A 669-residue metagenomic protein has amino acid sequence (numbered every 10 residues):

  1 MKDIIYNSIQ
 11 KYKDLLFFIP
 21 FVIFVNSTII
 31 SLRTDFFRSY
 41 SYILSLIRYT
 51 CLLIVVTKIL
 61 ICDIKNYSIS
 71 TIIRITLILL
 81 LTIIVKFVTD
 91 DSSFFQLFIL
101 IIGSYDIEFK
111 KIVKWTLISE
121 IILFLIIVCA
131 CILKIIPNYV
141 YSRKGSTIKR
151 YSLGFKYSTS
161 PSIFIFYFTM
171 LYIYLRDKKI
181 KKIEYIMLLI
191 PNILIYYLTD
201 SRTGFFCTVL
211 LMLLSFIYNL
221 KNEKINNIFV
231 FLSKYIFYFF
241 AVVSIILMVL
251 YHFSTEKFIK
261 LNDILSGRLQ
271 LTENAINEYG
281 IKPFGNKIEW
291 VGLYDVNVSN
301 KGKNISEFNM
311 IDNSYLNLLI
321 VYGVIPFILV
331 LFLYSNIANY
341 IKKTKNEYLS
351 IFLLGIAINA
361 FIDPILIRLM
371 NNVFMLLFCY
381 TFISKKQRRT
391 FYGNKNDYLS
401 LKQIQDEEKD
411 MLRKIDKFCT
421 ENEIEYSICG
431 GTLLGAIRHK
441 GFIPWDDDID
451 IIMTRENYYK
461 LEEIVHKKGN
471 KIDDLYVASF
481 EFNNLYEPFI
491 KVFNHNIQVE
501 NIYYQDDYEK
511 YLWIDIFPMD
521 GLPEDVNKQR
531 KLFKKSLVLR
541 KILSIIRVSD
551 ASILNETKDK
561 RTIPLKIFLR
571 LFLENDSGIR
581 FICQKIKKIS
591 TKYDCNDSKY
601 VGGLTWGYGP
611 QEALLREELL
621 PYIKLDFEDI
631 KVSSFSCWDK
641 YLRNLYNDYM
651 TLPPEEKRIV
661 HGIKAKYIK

Functional and structural regions predicted by a protein language model:
L81-I122, L333: Transmembrane alpha-helical segments and their membrane-water interfaces
T116-I135, K156-D200, F205-F216: Alpha-helical transmembrane segments of multi-pass inner-membrane proteins
F216-L261: A membrane-periplasm/extracellular boundary helix in multi-pass inner-membrane enzymes that assemble envelope glycans
Q270-E307, V324-P326: TM-adjacent membrane-interface loops and short helices in multi-pass inner/ER membrane proteins
Y322-A357: Hydrophobic transmembrane alpha-helices and their immediate junctions
F352, I356-A357, I367-T390: Transmembrane alpha-helices of multi-pass inner-membrane enzymes
N396-T420, V465-E524, L543-K669: Conserved catalytic core of two-metal-ion nucleotidyltransferases
D416-I449, M453-Y459, E617, S636 (+1 more regions): Active-site nucleotide-donor binding segment shared across nucleotidyl transfer reactions
